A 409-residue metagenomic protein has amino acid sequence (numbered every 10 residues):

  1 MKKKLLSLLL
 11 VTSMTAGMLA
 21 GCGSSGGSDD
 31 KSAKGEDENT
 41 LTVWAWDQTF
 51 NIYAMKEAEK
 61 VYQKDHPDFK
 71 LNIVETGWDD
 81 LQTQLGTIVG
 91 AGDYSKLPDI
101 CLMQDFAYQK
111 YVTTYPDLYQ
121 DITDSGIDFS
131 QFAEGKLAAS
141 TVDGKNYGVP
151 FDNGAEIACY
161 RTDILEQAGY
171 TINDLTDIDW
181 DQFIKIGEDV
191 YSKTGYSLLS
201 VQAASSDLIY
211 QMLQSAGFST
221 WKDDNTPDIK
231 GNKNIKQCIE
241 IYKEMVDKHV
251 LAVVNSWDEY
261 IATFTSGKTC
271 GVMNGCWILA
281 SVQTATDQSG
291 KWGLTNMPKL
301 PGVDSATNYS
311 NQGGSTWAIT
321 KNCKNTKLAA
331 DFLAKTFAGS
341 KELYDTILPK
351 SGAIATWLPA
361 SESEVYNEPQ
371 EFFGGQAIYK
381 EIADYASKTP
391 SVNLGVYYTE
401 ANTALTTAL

Functional and structural regions predicted by a protein language model:
M1-T42, K64: Short, low-complexity disordered leader/linker segments with a strong preference for bacterial N-terminal type II
E36-Q48, F69-V74, D99-I100, Y147: Short, well-ordered beta-strand elements
V61-F132, Q167-G169, K268-G271, A285-T286: Extracytoplasmic "Venus flytrap"/periplasmic binding protein-like
K96-D99, S125-L165, S197-L198, D304-S310 (+1 more regions): A structural signal for short loop-to-beta-strand junctions that line the ligand-binding cleft of periplasmic/secreted
C101-I157, D181-I186, S192, Q211-L213 (+3 more regions): Hinge/lid segment of periplasmic solute-binding proteins
Q109, I278-S289, P301-A404: C-terminal lobe and pocket-closing loops of periplasmic/extracytoplasmic Venus-flytrap solute-binding proteins
D143-F151, E156, E166, D181-P227 (+2 more regions): Extracytoplasmic/periplasmic solute-binding protein
I184-D189, N225-N255, M297: Glycine-centered hinge/linker elements that transmit conformational signals in sensory and ligand-binding systems
